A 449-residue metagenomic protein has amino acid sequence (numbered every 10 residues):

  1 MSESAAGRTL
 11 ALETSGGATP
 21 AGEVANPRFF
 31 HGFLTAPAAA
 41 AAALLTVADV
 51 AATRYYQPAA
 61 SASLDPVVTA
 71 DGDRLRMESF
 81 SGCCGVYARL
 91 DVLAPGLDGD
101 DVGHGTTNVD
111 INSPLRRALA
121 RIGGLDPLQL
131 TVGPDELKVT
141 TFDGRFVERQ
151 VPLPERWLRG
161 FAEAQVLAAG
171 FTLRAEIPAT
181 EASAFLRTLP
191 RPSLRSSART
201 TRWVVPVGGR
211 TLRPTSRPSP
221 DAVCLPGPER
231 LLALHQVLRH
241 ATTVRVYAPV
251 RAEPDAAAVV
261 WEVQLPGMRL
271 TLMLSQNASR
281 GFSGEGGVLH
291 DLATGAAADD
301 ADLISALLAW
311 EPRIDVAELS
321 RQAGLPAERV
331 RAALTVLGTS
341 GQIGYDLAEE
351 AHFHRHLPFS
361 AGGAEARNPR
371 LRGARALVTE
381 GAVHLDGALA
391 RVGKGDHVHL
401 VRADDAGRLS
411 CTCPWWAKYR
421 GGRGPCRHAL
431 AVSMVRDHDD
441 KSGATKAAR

Functional and structural regions predicted by a protein language model:
M1-R449: Long, low-complexity, compositionally biased intrinsically disordered regions
